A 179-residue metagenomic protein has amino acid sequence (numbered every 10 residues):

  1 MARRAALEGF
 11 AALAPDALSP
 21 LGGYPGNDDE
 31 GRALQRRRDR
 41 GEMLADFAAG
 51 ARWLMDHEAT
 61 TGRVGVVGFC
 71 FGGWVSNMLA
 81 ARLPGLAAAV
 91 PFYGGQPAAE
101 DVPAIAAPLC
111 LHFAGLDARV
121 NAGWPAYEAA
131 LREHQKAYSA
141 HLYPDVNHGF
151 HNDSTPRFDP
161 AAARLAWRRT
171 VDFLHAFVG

Functional and structural regions predicted by a protein language model:
M1-A59, G149-S154: Serine-hydrolase catalytic machinery in alpha/beta-hydrolase-like enzymes
W53, R63-G65, A88-V90: Residue in the alpha/beta-hydrolase core beta-strand immediately N-terminal to the catalytic nucleophile
E58-F69: Alpha/beta-hydrolase fold nucleophile elbow
G68-G72, S76: Gly/Ala-rich beta-loop-alpha elbow adjacent to hydrolase catalytic centers
G85-G95: A conserved short beta-strand
I105, L111-F113: Short beta-strand/loop motif that positions the catalytic acidic residue of the alpha/beta-hydrolase fold
L116-N121: Acidic catalytic loop of the alpha/beta-hydrolase fold
R132, A137-G179: C-terminal catalytic histidine-bearing segment of alpha/beta-hydrolase fold enzymes
